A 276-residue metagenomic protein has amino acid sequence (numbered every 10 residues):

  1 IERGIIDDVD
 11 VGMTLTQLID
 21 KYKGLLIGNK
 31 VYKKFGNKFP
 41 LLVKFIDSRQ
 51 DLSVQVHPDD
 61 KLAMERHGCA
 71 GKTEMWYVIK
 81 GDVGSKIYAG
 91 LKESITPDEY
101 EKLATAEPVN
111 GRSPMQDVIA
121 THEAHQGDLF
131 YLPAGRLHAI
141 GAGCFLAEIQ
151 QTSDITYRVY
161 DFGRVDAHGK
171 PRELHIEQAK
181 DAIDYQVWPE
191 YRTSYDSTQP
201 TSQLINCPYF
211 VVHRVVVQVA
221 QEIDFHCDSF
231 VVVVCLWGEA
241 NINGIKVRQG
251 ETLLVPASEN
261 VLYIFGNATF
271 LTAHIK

Functional and structural regions predicted by a protein language model:
I1-T96, D161-W188, V212: Transition-metal
K38, I46-D51, D60, A70 (+4 more regions): Ligand-binding loop in jelly-roll beta-barrel domains
V43-K44, L52, E74-Y77, T121-H122 (+3 more regions): His/acidic/aromatic-lined binding-pocket segments of jelly-roll/cupin-type domains and related regulatory beta-sandwich
P97-R112, F225-V234: Short, basic/aromatic beta-hairpin or loop at an interaction surface
L103-I155: Loop-centered beta-sheet repeat module
I119-Y131, I242-V261: Short acidic-glycine-tyrosine-enriched beta hairpin
A134-Y195: Aromatic-anchored, glycine/proline-accented short structural segments that stabilize local strand-turns or short
R192-V247, S258-E259: Acidic/His-leaning functional-site neighborhoods
